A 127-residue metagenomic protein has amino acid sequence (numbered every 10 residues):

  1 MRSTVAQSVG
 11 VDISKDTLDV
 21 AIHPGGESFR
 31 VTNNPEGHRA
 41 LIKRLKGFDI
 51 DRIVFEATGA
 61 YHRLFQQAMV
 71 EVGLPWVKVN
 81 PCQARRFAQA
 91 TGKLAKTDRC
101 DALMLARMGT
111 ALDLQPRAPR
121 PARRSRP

Functional and structural regions predicted by a protein language model:
M1-P127: Phosphate- and other anionic-substrate recognition elements at nucleic-acid/protein interfaces
